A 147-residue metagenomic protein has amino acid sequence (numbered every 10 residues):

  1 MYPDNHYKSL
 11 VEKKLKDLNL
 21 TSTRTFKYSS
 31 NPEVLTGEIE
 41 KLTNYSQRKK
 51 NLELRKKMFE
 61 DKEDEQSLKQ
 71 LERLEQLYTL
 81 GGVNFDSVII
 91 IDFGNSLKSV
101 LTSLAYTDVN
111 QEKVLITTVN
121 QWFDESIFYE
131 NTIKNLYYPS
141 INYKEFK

Functional and structural regions predicted by a protein language model:
M1-T25: Extracytoplasmic ligand/sensor domains, especially the bilobed periplasmic-binding protein
P3-D4, F93-N95, Q121-W122, I141: Solvent-exposed coil/turn segments that connect beta secondary-structure elements in extracytoplasmic/periplasmic
H6-L10, V34-G37, K41, N95 (+1 more regions): Extracytoplasmic/secreted proteins, especially bacterial periplasmic and envelope-associated proteins
K16-S29, L35-E72, V83-S87, L101-K147: Extracellular/periplasmic periplasmic-binding protein-like sensory domains
I89-I91: Structural motif
